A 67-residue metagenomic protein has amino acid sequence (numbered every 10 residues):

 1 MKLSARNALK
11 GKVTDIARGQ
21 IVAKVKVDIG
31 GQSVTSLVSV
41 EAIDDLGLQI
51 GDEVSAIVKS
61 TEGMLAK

Functional and structural regions predicted by a protein language model:
M1-K67: Non-catalytic connector elements of ABC transporters
